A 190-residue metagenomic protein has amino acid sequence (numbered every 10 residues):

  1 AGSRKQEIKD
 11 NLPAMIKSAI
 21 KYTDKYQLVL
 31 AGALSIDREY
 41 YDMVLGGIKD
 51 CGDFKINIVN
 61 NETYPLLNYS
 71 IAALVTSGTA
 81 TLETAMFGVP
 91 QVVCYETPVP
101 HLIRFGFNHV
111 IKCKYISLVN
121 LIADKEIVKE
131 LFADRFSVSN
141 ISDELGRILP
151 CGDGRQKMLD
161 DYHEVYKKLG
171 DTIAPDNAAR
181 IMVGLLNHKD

Functional and structural regions predicted by a protein language model:
A1-D190: Nucleotide-activated sugar donor-binding and catalytic core shared by glycosyltransferases and related lipid-linked
